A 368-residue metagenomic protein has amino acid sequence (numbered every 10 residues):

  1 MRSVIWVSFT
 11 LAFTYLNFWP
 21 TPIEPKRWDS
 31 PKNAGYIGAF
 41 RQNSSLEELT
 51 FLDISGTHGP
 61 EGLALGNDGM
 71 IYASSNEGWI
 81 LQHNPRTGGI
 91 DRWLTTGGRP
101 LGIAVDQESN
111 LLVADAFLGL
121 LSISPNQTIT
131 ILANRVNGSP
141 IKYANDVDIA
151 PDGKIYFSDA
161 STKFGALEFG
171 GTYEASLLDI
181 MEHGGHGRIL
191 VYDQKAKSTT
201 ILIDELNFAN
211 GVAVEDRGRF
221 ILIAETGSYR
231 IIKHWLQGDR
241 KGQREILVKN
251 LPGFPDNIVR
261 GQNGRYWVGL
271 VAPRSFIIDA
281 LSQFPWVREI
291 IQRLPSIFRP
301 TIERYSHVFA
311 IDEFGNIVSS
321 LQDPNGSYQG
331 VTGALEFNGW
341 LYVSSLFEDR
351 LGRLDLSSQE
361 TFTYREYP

Functional and structural regions predicted by a protein language model:
M1-P368: Sequence-structural signature of mature extracellular/luminal beta-sheet repeat domains, prominently beta-propellers
